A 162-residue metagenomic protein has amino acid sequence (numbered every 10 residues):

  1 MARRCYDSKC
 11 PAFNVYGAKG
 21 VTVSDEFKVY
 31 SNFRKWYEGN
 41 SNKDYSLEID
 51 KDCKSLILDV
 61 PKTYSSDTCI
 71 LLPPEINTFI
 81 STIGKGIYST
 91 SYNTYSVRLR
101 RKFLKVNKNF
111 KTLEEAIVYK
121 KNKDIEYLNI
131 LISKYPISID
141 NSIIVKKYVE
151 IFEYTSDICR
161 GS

Functional and structural regions predicted by a protein language model:
A2-D7, F13-T94, R98-L99: Short, cationic Gly/His-enriched loop motifs
R3, K35, N122, K146-E150 (+1 more regions): Charged/polar, solvent-exposed surface patches and flexible loops
C10, N42, I125-N129: A generic secondary-structure boundary signal that marks alpha-helix termini
T22-S24, K102-E114: A short, exposed loop/beta-hairpin motif centered on an aromatic-Gly-Thr core
E75-F79, L128-S162: Extended, polar beta-sheet/loop recognition surfaces of beta-rich domains that mediate binding to diverse ligands
K111-Y127: A short, charged, amphipathic alpha-helix used as a generic interaction element across diverse proteins
